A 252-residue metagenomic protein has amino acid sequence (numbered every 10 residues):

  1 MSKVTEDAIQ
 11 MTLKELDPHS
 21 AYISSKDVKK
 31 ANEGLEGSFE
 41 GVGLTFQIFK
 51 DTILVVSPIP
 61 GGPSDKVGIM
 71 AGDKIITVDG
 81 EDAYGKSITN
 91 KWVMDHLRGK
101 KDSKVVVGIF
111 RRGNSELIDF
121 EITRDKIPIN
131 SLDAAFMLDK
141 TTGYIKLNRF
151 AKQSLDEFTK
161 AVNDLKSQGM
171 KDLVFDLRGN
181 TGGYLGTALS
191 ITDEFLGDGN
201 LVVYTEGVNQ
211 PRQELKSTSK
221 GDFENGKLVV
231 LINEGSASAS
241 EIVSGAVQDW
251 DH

Functional and structural regions predicted by a protein language model:
M1, S24, N32, L54-S57 (+5 more regions): Cleft-lining beta-strand/loop regions that shape enzyme active-site pockets
M1-A21: N-terminal activation segment of mature serine protease catalytic domains
D7, H19-S57: PDZ/PDZ-like peptide-tail recognition elements
Q10, K14, E33-E36, S167: Generic surface-pattern signal
G72-K74: Structural motif
